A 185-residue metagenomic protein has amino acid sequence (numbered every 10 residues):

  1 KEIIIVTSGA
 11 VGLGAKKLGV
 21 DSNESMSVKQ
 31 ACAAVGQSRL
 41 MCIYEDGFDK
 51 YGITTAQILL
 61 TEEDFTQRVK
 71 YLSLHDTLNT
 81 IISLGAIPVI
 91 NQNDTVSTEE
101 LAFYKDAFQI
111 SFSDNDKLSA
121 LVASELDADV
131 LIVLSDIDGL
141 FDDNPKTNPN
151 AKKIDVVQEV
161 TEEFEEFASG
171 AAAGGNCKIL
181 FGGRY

Functional and structural regions predicted by a protein language model:
K1-Y185: Nucleotide/pyrophosphate-binding catalytic subdomain
